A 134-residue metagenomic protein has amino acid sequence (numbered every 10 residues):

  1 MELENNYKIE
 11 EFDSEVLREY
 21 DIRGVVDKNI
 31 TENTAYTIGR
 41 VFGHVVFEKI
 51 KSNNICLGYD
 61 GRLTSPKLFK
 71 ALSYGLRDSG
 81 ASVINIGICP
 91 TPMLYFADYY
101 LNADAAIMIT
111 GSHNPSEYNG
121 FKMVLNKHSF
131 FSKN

Functional and structural regions predicted by a protein language model:
M1-N134: Non-catalytic beta/alpha edge segments that cap or flank active sites
